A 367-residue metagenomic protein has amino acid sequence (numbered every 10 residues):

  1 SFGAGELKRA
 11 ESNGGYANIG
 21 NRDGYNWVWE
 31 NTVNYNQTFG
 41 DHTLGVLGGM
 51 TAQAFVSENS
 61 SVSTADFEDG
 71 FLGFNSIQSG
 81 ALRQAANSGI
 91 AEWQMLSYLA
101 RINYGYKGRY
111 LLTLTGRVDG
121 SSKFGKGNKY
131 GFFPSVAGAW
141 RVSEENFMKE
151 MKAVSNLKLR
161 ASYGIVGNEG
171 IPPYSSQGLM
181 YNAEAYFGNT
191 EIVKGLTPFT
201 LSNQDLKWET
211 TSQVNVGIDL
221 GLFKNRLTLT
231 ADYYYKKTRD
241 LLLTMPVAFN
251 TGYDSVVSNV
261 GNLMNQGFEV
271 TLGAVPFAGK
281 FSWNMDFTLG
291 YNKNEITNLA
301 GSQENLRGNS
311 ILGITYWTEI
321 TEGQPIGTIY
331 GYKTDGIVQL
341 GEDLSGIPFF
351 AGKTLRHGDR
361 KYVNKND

Functional and structural regions predicted by a protein language model:
S1, R9-K333: Extracellular/periplasmic, surface-exposed regions of secreted and cell-surface proteins
E6: Conserved acidic/glycine
S310, Q339-E342, N366: Aromatic-residue-lined binding/catalytic grooves and analogous aromatic/hydrophobic interfacial grooves in multimeric
Y330-L344: Interface/linker segment at the passenger-translocator junction of Type V secretion outer-membrane proteins
G352-K353: Intrinsically disordered, low-complexity segments enriched in small/polar residues
D359-D367: Short, intrinsically disordered, charge-balanced linker/junction segments flanking boundaries in proteins
